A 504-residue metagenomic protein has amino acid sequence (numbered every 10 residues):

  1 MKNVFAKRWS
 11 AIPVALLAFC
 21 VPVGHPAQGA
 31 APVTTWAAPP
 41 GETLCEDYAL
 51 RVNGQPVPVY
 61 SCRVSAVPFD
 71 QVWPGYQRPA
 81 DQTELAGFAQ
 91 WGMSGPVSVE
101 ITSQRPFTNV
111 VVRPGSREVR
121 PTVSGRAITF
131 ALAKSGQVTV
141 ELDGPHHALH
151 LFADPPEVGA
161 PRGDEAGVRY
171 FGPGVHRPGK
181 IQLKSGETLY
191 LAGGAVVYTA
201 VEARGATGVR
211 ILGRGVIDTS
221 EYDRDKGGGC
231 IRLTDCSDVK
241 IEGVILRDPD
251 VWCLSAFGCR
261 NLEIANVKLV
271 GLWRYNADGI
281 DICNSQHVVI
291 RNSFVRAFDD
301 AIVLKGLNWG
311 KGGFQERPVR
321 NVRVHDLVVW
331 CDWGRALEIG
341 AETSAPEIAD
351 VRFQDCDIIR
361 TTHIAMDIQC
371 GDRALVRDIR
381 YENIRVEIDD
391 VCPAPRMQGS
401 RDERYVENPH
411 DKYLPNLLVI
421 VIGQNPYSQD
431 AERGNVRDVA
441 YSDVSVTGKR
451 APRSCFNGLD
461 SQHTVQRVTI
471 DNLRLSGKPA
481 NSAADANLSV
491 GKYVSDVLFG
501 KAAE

Functional and structural regions predicted by a protein language model:
M1-P13: Bacterial N-terminal signal peptides that target proteins for export
K7, V21-P22, C259, K501: Generic detector of N-terminal low-structure segments
W9, P26-G29: Positively charged, low-complexity intrinsically disordered regions
A11-P22: Bacterial N-terminal signal peptides
Q28-E504: Extracellular/periplasmic carbohydrate-active domains that bind, remodel, or depolymerize complex polysaccharides
